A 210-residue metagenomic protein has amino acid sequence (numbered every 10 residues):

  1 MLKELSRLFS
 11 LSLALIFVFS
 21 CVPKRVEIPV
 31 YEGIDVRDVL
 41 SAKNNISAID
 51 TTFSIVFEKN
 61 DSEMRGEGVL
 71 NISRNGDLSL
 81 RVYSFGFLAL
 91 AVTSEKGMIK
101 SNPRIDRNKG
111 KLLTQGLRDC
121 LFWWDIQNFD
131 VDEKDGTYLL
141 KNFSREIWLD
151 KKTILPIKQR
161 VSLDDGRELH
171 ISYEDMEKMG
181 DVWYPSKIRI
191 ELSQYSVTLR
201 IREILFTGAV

Functional and structural regions predicted by a protein language model:
M1-C21: Sec-dependent bacterial lipoprotein signal peptides
S20-V69, G76-D77: N-terminal leader/targeting segments and the immediate start of mature chains
I55-K59, I72-G76, S84-G86, D175-E177 (+2 more regions): Beta-strand elements of well-folded, non-transmembrane domains
M64, R81, F85-A89, D106: Membrane-embedded segments
G68-I72, V92-G97, S172-K178, E203-I204: Extended lipid/amphipathic-ligand handling interfaces
F87-T93, S101: Flexible beta-edge/linker motif
M98-D130: Acidic/charged, solvent-exposed loop-and-adjacent secondary-structure segments enriched in E/D, K/R, S/T, and G/P
E133-V210: Gly/Pro-enriched, hydrophobic low-complexity segments that function as extracytoplasmic propeptides/linkers
